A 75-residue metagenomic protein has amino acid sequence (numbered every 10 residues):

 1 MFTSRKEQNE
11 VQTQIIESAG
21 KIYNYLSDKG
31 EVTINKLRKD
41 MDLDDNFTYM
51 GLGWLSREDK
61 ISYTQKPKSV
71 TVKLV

Functional and structural regions predicted by a protein language model:
F2-K21, V70, V75: Short alpha-helical segments that sit at the start of domains
Q12-I15, D45, Y63: Alpha-helix N-cap/helix-initiation sites
I15-D40: Short amphipathic alpha-helical interface segments
E31, P67-S69: A generic structural signal for beta-strand entry/edge sites
L37, Y49, K66-P67: Short loop/turn and capping residues at structural boundaries
L43-W54: Short amphipathic alpha-helical interaction segments
Y49, Y63, L74-V75: Intrinsically disordered, low-complexity regulatory regions of eukaryotic nuclear gene-regulatory proteins
S56-K66: A short, conserved structural fragment
